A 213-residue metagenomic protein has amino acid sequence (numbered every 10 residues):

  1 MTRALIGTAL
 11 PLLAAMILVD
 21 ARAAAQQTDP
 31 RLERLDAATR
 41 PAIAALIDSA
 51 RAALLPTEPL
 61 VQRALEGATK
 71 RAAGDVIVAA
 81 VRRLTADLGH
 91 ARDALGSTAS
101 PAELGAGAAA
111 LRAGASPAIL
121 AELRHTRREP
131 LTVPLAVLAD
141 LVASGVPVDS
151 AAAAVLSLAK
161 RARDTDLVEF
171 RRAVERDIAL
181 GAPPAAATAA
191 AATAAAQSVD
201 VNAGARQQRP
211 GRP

Functional and structural regions predicted by a protein language model:
M1-L10: Bacterial N-terminal signal peptides that target proteins for export
A15-A23: C-terminal segment of classical bacterial N-terminal signal peptides
A24-P213: General marker for long, soluble alpha-helical cores
